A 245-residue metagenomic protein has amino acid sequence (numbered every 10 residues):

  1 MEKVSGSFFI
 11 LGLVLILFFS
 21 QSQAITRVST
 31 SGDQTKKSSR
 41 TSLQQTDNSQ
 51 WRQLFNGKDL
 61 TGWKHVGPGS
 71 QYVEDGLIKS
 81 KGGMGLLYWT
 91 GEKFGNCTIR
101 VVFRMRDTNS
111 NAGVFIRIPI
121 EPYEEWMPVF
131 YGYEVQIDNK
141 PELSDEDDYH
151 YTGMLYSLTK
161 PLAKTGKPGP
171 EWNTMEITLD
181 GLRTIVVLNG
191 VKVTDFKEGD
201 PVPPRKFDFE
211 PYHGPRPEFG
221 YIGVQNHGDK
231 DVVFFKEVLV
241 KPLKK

Functional and structural regions predicted by a protein language model:
M1-F9: Bacterial N-terminal signal peptides that target proteins for export
V4-S5, V14-L15, W51, T90: N-terminal leader/targeting signatures
S7, S20, S38-S42: Serine residues within intrinsically disordered or low-complexity segments
I10-S20: Bacterial N-terminal signal peptides
I25-K245: Carbohydrate-interacting regions of secretory-pathway proteins
